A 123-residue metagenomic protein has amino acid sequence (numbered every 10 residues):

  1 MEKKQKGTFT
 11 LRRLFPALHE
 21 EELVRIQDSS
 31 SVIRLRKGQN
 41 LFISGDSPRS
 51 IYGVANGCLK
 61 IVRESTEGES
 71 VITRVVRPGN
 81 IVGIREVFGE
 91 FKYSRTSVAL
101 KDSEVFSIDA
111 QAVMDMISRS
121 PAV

Functional and structural regions predicted by a protein language model:
M1-K37, I81, E86-V87: Cyclic nucleotide-binding regulatory module and flanking cytosolic helices
S30, P48-R49: Short loop/turn microsegments at loop-to-beta-strand junctions
R34, N40, I72: Conserved beta-strand positions that form and line the central face of beta-propeller blades
G38, R49-V62, P78-G79: Glycine- and acidic-residue-biased ligand/ion/polar-headgroup-sensing regions
L41-D46: Short phosphate-coordinating micro-motif centered on Lys-Gly-acidic
T66-V71: Short alpha-helix-to-loop micro-motif enriched in aromatics/charged/Gly
R74-V123: Cyclic-nucleotide recognition modules
